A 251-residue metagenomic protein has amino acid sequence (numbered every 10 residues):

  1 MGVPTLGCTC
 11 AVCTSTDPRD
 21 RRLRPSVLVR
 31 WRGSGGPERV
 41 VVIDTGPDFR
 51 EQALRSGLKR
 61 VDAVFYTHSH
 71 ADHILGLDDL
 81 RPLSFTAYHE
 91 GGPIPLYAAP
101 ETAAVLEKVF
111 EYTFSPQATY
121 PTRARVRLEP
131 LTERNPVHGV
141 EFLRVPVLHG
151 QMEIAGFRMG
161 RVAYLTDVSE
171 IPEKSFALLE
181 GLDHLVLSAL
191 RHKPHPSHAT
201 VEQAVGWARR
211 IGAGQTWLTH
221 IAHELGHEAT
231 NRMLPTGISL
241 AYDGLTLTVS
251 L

Functional and structural regions predicted by a protein language model:
M1-S56, R125-K174, D243-L251: Core dinuclear metal-dependent hydrolase active-site scaffold
G7-A11, S56-L58, D78-P82, F110-T113 (+3 more regions): Short, glycine/charged-enriched secondary-structure capping and boundary segments
G33, E38-Y97, L182-D183: Active-site metal-binding motif and surrounding structural segment of the metallo-beta-lactamase
S34, A71, A103, H192 (+1 more regions): Residue-level marker for beta-strand->alpha-helix junctions and adjacent short loops that shape enzyme
V42-G46, D62-H70, A98-A99, A163-V168 (+3 more regions): Active-site neighborhood of phospho(di)ester-bond hydrolases with catalytic His/Asp-centered motifs
E90-P95, T102-L128: Active-site neighborhood of divalent metal-dependent phosphoester bond hydrolases
Q117-R123, N135-V137, N231-R232: Short, conserved catalytic or adaptor-binding loops enriched in Gly and charged residues
E170-L251: Cap/insert and terminal regions of metallo-dependent hydrolase folds
